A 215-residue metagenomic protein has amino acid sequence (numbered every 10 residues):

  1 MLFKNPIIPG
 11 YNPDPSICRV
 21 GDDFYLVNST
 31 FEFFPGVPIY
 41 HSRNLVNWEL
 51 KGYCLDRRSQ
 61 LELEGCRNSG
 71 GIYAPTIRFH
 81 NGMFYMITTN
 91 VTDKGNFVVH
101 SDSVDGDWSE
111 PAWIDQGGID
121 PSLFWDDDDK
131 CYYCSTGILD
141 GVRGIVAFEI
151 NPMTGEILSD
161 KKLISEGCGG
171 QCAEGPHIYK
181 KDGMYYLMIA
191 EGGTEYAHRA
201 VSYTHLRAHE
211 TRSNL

Functional and structural regions predicted by a protein language model:
I7-G10, R67-N68, W113-Q116, S165-G170: Surface loop/turn motifs at the tips and blade-to-blade linkers of beta-strand repeat domains
S16-F33, C66, Y73-V91, E110-I114 (+4 more regions): Hydrophobic core segments of beta-strands in well-ordered, beta-rich domains
S29-C54: Beta-propeller domains
P35-P38, K94-F97, V142-V146, Y196-S202: Structural motif
R43-L45, D102-V104, N151-M153: Short loop/turn segments that connect beta-strands within beta-propeller blades
L50-H80: Blade-loop segments of beta-propeller domains
L50-L55, E110-D115, L158-I164, R212-S213: Beta-propeller fold detector
T204-T211: Conserved small/polar residues in nucleotide/adenosyl-binding loops
